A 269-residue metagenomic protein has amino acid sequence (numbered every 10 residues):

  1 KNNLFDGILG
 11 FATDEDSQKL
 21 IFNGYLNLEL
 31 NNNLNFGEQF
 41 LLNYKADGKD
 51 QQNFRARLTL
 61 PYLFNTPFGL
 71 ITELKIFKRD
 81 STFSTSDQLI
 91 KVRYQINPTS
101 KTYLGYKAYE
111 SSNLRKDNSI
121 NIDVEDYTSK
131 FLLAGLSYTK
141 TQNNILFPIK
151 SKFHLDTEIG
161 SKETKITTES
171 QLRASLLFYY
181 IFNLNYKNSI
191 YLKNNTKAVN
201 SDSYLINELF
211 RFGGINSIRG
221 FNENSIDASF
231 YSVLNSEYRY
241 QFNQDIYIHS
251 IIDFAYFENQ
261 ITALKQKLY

Functional and structural regions predicted by a protein language model:
N2-H154, F182, R211-G214, N224-Y231: Gram-negative/organellar outer-membrane beta-barrel architecture
F22-E29, L41-N43, R55-R57, S151-Y269: C-terminal transmembrane beta-barrel domains of outer membrane proteins
